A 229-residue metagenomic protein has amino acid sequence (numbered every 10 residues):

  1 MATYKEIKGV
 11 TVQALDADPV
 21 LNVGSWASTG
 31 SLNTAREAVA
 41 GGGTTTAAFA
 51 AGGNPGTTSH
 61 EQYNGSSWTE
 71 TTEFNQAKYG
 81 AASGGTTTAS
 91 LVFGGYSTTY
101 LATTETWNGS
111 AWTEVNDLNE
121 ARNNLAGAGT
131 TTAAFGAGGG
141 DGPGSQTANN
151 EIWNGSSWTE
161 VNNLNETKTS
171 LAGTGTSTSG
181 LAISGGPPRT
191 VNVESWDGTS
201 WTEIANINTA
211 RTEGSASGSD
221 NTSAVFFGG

Functional and structural regions predicted by a protein language model:
M1-G229: Polar, enzyme-active/binding microenvironments
